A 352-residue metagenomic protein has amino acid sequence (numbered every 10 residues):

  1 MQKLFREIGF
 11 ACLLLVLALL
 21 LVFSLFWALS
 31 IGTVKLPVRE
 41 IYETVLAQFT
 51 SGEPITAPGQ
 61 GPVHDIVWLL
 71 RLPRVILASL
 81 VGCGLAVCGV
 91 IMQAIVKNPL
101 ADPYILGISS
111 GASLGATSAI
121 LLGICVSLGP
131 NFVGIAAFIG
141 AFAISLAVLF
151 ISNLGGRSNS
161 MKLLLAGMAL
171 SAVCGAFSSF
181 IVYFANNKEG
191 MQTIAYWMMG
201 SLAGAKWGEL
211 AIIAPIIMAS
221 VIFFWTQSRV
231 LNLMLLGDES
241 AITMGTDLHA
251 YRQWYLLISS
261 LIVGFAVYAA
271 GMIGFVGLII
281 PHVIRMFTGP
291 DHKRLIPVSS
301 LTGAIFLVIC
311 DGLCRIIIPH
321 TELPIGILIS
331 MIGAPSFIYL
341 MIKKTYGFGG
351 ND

Functional and structural regions predicted by a protein language model:
M1-D352: Alpha-helical transmembrane segments in inner-membrane proteins
